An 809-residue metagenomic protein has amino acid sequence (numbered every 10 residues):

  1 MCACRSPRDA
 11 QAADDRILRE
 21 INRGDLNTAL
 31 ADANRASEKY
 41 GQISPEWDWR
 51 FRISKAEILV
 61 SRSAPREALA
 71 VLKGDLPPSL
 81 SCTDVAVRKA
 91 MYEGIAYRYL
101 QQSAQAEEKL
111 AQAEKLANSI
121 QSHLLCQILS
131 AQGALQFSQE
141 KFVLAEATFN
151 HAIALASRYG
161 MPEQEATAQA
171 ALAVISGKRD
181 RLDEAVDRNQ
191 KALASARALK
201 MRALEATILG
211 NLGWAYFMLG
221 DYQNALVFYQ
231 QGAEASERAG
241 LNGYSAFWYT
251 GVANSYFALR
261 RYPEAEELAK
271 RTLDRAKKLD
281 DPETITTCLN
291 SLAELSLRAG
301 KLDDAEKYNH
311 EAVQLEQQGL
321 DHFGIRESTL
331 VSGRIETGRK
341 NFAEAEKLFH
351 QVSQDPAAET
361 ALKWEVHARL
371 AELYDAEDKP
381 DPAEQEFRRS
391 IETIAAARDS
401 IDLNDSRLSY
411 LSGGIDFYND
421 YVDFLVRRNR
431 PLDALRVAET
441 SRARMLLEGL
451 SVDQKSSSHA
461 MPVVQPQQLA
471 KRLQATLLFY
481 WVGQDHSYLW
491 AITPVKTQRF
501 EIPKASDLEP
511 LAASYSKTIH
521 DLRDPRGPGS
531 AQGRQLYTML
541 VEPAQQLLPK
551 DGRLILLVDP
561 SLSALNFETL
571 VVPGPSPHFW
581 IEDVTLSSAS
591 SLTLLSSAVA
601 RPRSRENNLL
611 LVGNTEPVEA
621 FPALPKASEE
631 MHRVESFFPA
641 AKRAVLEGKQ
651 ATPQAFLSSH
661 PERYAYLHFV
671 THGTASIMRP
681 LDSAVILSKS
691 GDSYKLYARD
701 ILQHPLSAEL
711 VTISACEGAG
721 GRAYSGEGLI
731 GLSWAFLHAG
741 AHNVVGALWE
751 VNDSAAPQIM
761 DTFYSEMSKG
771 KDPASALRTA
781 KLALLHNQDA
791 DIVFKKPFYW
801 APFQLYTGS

Functional and structural regions predicted by a protein language model:
C4-E57, S61-S63, D84, R88: N-terminal leader/linker segments that initiate helical-solenoid repeat arrays
R8-D9, P45-W49, S81-R88, L124 (+9 more regions): Structural signature of alpha-solenoid helical repeat junctions
E38-E46, L76-A86, L116-H123, A156-P162 (+6 more regions): Flexible helix-coil transition and linker loops at the boundaries of alpha-helical arrays
R52-L59, A90-Y97, K109, L125-Q136 (+18 more regions): TPR/Sel1-like alpha-solenoid repeat signature
Q230, E234, R238-R534, T538 (+7 more regions): Alpha-helical solenoid repeat scaffolds used for protein-protein interaction
L432, V452-D453, H459-S809: Catalytic cores of enzymes
